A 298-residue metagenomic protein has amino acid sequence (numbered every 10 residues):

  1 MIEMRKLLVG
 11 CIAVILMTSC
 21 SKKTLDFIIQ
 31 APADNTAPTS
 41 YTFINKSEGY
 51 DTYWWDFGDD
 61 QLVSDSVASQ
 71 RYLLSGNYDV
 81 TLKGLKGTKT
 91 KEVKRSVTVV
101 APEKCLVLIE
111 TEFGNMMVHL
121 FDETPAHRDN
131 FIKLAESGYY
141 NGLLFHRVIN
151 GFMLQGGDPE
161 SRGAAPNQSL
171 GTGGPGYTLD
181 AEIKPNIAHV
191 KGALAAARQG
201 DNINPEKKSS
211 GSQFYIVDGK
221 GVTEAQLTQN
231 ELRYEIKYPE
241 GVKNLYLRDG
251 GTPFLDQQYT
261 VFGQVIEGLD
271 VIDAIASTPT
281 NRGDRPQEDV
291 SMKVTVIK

Functional and structural regions predicted by a protein language model:
M1-I29: Bacterial Sec-dependent N-terminal signal peptides
C20-D26, P32-G49, D65-K298: Cyclophilin-like peptidyl-prolyl cis-trans isomerases
T52-V63: Short acidic/polar micro-motifs centered on Gly/Asp/Asn
